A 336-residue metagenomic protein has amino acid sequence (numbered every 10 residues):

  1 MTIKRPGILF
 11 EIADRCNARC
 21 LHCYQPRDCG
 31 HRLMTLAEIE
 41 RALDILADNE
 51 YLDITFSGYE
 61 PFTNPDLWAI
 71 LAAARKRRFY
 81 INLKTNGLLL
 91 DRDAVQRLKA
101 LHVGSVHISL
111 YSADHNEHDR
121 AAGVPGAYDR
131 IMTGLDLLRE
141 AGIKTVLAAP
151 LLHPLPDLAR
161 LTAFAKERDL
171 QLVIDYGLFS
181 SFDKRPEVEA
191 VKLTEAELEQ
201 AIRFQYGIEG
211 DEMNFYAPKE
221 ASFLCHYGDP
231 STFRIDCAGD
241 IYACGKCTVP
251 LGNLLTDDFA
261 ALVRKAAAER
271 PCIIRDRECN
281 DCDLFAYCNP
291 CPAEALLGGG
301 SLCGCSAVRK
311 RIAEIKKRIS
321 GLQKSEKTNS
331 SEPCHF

Functional and structural regions predicted by a protein language model:
M1-S105: Conserved alpha-helical substructure of the radical SAM core
P6, L52, D229, G245 (+1 more regions): Exposed loop/turn and edge beta-strand positions of beta-sandwich/beta-sheet ligand-binding modules
R15, P61, L88, A113 (+3 more regions): Residue-level marker for beta-strand->alpha-helix junctions and adjacent short loops that shape enzyme
R15, R19, C23-P26, G228 (+4 more regions): Cys/His-rich metal-chelating microdomains
Q25-H31, R120-G126, L297: Short glycine-enriched, charge-decorated loop/helix-capping segments at active-site entrances that position
Y80, A100, G104, S109-P230 (+2 more regions): Radical SAM enzyme [4Fe-4S]-AdoMet core and its adjacent flexible, acidic and glycine-rich loops/tails across
T248-F336: Flexible mid-to-C-terminal extensions adjoining Fe-S/redox cofactors in radical SAM and related proteins
